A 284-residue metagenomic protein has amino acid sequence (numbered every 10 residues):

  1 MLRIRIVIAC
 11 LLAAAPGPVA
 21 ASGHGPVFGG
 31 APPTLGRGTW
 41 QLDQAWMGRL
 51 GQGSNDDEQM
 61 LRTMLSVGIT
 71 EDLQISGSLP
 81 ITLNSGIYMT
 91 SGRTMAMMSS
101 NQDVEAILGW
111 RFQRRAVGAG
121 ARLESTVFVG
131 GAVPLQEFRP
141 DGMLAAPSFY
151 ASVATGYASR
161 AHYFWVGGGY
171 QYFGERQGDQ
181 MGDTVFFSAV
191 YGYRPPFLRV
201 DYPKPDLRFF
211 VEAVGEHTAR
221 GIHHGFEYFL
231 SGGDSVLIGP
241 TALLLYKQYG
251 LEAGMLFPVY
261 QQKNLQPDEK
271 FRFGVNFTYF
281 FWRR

Functional and structural regions predicted by a protein language model:
M1-V7: Bacterial N-terminal signal peptides that target proteins for export
A14-P18: N-terminal signal peptide c-region/cleavage motif recognized by signal peptidases
A21-R160, F164-V166, Y170-F173, D183-L245 (+2 more regions): Transmembrane beta-barrel domains of Gram-negative outer membranes and organellar outer membranes
Q180: Active-site rim beta-loop-alpha module in soluble metabolic enzymes
